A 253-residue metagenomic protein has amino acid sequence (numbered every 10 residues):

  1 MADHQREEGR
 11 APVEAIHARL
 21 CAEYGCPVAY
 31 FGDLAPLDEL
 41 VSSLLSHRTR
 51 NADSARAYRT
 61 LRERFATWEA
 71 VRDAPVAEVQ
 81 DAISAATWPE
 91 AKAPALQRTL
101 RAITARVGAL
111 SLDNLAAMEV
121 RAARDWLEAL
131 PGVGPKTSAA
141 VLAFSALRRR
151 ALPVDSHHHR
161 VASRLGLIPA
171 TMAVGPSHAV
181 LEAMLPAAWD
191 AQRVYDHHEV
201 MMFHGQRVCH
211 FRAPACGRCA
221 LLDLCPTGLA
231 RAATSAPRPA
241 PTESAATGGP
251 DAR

Functional and structural regions predicted by a protein language model:
M1-A2, P239: Short Lys/Arg-rich cationic patches that frequently serve as NLS/NoLS or arginine-rich RNA/DNA-binding motifs
H4-T234: Catalytic cores of DNA base-excision repair glycosylases
A232-P250: Short cysteine/histidine-rich metal-coordination sites, predominantly Zn2+-binding motifs
